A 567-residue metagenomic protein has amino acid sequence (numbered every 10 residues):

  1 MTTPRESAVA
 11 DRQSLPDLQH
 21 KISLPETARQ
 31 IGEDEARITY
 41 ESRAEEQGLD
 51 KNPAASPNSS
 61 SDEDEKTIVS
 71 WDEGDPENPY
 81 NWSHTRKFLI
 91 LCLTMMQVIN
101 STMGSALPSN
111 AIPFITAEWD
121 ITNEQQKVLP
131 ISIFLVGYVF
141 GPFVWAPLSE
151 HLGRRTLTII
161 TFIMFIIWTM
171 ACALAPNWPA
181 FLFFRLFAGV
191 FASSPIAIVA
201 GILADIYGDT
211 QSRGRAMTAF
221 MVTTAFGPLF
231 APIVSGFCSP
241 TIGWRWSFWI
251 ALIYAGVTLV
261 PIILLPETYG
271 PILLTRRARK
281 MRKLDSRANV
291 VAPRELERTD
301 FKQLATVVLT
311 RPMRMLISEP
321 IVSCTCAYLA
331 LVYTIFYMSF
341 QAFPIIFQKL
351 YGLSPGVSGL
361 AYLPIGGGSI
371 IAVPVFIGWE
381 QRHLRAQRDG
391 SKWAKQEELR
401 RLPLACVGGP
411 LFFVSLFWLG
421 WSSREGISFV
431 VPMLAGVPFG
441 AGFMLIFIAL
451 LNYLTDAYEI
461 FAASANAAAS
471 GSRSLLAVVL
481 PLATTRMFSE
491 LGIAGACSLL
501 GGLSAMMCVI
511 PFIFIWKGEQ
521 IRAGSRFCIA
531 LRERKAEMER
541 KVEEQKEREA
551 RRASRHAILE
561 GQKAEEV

Functional and structural regions predicted by a protein language model:
M1-R86, L264-V308, Q381-L399, Q520-V567: Intrinsically disordered, low-complexity terminal tails of fungal membrane proteins
H84-S105, L186, I317-F336, L434-A441: Pair of pore-lining "gating" transmembrane helices in MFS-fold secondary transporters
R86-E124, W145, P195, V199-A200 (+1 more regions): Extracytoplasmic
T102, S132-L135, V139, M170-P176 (+6 more regions): C-terminal transmembrane bundle
G104, W119-D120, V144, L152-G153 (+5 more regions): Helix-breaking motifs and short loop linkers at transmembrane-helix boundaries and internal kinks in secondary membrane
F140-P179: Conserved MFS/SLC helix-loop-helix module at the cytosolic interface between two early adjacent transmembrane helices
F184-T224: Cytoplasmic helix-loop-helix junction between adjacent transmembrane helices in 12-TM secondary transporters
T223-I272: Helix-loop-helix hairpin linking two adjacent transmembrane segments in secondary transporters
